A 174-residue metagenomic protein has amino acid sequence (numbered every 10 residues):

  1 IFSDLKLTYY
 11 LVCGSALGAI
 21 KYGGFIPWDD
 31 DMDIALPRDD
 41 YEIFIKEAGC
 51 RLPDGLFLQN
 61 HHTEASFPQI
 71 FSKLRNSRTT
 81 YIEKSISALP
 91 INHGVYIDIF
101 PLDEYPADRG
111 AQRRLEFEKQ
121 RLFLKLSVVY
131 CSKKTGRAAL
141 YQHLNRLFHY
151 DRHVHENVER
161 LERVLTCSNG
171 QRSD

Functional and structural regions predicted by a protein language model:
I1-L5, A48-A107, L126-D174: Conserved catalytic core of two-metal-ion nucleotidyltransferases
F2-M32, Y41: Active-site nucleotide-donor binding segment shared across nucleotidyl transfer reactions
M32-D33, S87: Conserved aromatic-histidine-acidic binding/catalytic patches
A35-P37: Short hydrophobic/aromatic beta-strand micro-patches that form the beta-sheet surface supporting nucleotide- or nucleic
E42-K46: Short, conserved charged micro-motifs
E104, E116-E118: Aromatic- and glycine-enriched beta-alpha-beta binding-site module
D108-L115: A short secondary-structure junction signal
R121-K125: Non-catalytic, alpha-helical, charged scaffold/linker segments that couple or flank catalytic or architectural cores
